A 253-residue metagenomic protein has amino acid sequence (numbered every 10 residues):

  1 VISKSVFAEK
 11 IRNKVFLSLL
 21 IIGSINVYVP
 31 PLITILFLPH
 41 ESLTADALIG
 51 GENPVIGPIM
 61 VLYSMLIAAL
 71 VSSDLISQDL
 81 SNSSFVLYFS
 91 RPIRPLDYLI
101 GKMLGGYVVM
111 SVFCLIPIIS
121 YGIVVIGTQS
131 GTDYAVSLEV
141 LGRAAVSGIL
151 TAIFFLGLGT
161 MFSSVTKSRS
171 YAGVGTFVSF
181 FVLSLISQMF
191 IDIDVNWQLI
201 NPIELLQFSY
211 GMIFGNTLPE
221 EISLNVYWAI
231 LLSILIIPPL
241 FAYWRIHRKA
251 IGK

Functional and structural regions predicted by a protein language model:
V1-L20: Aromatic- and glycine-rich beta-strand/loop motifs that create alpha-glucan
K14, S18-Y28, L104-L115, T176-D194: Hydrophobic alpha-helical membrane-insertion segments
P30-L32, D46-V61, I100-S164, T217-A229: Secretory targeting signals
I33-G51, V165, S170-R245, A250: Terminal transmembrane helical anchor/hairpin motif
V55-Q78: Long, hydrophobic alpha-helical segments
M65-S72, F85, S120, G157-L158 (+1 more regions): Hydrophobic/aromatic residues in alpha-helical transmembrane segments
L75-Y107: Helix-loop-helix units of permease transmembrane domains in multi-pass membrane transporters, especially ABC
